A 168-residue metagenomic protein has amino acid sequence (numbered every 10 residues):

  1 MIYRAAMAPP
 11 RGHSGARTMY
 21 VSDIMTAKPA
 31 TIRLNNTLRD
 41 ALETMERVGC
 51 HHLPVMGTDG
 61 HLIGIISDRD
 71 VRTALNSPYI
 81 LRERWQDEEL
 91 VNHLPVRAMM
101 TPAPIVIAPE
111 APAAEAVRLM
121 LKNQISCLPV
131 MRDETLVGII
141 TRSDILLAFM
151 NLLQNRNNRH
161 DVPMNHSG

Functional and structural regions predicted by a protein language model:
I2-K28, S67-I105, V117-L121, T141-G168: Tandem CBS (Bateman) regulatory domains
T31, P129, G138: Conserved SAM-binding loop
I32-G49, V55-D59, M100, V106-Q124 (+2 more regions): The conserved cystathionine-beta-synthase
M56, L62-I63, R72, M131 (+2 more regions): Short hydrophobic beta-strand segments in globular cytosolic domains
L128-P129, S143: Vicinal oxygen chelate
